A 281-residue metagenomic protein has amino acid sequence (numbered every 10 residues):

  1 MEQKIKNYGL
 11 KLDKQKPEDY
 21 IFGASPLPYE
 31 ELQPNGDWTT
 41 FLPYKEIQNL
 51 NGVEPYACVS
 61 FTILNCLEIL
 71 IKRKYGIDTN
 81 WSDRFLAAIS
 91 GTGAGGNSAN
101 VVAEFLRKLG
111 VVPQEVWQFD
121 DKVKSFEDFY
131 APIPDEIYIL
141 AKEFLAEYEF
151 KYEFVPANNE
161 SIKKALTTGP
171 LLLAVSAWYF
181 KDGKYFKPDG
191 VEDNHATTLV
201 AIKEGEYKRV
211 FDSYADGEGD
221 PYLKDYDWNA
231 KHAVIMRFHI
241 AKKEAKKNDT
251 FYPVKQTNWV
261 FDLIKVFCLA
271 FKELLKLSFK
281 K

Functional and structural regions predicted by a protein language model:
M1-G95, K108-P132, Q256: Active-site-adjacent structural segments surrounding the nucleophilic cysteine of cysteine proteases and isopeptidases
M1-N51, D189, G205-Y207, Y214-K281: Extracellular cell-wall/glycan-interacting regions and their flexible linkers
E2-N7, T92-Q256: Predominantly the structural core of cysteine protease catalytic domains
